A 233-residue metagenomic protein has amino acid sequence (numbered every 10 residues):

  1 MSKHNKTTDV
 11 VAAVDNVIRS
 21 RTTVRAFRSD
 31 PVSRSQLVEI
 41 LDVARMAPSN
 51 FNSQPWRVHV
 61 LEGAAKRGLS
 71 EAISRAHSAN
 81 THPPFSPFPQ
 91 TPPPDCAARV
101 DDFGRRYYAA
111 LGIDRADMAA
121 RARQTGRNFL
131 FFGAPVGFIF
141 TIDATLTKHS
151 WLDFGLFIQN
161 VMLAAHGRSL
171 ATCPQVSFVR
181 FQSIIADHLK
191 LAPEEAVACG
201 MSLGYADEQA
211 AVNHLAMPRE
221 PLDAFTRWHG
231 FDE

Functional and structural regions predicted by a protein language model:
M1-E233: Acidic, surface-exposed loops and disordered segments
